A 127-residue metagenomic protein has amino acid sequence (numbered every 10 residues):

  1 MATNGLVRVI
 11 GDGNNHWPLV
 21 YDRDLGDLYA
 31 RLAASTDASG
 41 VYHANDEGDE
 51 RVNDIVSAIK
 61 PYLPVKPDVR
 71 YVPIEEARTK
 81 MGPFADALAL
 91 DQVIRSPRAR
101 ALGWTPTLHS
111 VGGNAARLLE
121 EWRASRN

Functional and structural regions predicted by a protein language model:
M1-H16: NAD(P)-dependent short-chain dehydrogenase/reductase
T3, P61, R100-L102: Short polybasic/polar patches that bind polyanions
H16, E75, N114: Positions that flank functional sites
W17-V20, E50, I94, H109: Residue-level signal for the nucleotide or nucleotide-sugar donor/cofactor binding architecture
G26-F84: Mid/C-terminal beta-alpha module of Rossmann-like enzyme folds, strongest in SDR-family dehydrogenases/epimerases
S57, A77-T105: Conserved C-terminal active-site "lid" loop/helix of NAD(P)H-dependent oxidoreductases that clamps the redox cofactor
H109-N127: Amphipathic terminal alpha-helices
